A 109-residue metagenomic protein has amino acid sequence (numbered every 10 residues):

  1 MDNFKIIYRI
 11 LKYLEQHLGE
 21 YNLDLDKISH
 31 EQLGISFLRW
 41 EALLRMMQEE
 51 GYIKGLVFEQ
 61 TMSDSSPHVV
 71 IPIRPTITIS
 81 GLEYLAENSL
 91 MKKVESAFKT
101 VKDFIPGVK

Functional and structural regions predicted by a protein language model:
M1-Q32: Short amphipathic alpha-helical interface segments
L14-H17, M47, L85-N88: Generic structural signal for hydrophobic core residues of well-folded globular domains
L23, L56, K93-A97: Short, solvent-exposed secondary-structure capping/transition elements
G34-Q60, I71-P72: Short amphipathic alpha-helical interaction segments
M62-T100: Short, amphipathic alpha-helical interaction segments positioned at domain boundaries
V101-K109: Short acidic DE-rich linear segments
